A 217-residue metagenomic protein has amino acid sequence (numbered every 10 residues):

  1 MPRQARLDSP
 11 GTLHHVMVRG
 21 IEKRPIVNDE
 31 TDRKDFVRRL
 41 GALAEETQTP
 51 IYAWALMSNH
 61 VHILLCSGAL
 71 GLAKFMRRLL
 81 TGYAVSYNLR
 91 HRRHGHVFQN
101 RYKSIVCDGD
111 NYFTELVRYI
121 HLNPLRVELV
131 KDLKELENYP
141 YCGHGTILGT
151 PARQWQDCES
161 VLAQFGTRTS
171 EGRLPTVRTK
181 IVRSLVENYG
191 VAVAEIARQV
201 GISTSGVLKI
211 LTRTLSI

Functional and structural regions predicted by a protein language model:
M1-A53, M57-S58, C66-I217: Short Pro-Cys-Gly-centered "Cys-loop" motif that presents a nucleophilic cysteine in a tight turn
